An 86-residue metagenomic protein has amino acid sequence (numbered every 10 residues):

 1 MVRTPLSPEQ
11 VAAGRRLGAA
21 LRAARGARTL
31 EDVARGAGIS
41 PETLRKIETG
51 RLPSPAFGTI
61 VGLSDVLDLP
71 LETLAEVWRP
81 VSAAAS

Functional and structural regions predicted by a protein language model:
M1-A27, E72: A short, Lys/Arg-rich alpha-helix, primarily the initiator
V2-R3, A75-S86: Short, charged recognition helix plus adjacent turn of helix-turn-helix-like nucleic-acid-binding domains
A19, A23, K46, D65 (+1 more regions): DNA-binding alpha-helical recognition surfaces that contact promoter or target DNA
R22, E31-D32, V61: Residues within the helices of the helix-turn-helix
G26-K46: Short alpha-helical DNA-recognition segment
A27-T29, P55-G58: Residue-level signal for the short linker/turn that defines the boundary of a DNA-recognition helix
R51-A56, S82-A85: Short, solvent-exposed alpha-helical "recognition" segments
G58-L74: DNA major-groove recognition helix of helix-turn-helix/homeodomain DNA-binding modules
